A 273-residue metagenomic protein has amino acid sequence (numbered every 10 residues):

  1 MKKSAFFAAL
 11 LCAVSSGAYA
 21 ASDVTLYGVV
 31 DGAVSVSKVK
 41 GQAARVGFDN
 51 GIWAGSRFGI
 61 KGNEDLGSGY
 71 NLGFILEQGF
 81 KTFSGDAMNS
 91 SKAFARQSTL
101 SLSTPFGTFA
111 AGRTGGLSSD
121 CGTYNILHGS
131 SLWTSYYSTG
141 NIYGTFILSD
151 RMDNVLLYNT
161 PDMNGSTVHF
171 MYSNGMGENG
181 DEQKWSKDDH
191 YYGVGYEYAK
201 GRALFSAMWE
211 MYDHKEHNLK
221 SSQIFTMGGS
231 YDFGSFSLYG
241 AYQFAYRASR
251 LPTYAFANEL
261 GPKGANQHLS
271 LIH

Functional and structural regions predicted by a protein language model:
M1-A20: Gram-negative bacterial Sec-dependent N-terminal signal peptides
L11-C12, V30-A33, G41: Short, Lys/Arg-rich amphipathic segments at extreme N-termini
A21-V36, R45-G175, E197-G201: Outer membrane beta-barrel
S35-G41, K81-G85, S118, S173-Q183 (+4 more regions): Sequence/structural signature of outer-membrane beta-barrel proteins
A43-G47, D86, Y143, G180-E182 (+1 more regions): Extracellular loop and loop/strand-boundary signature of outer-membrane beta-barrel proteins
D49-G55, S91-A93, I147-R151, W185-Y191 (+2 more regions): Transmembrane beta-barrel outer-membrane domains
K187-I272: Detector for outer-membrane/organellar transmembrane beta-barrel domains, recognizing the amphipathic beta-strand
